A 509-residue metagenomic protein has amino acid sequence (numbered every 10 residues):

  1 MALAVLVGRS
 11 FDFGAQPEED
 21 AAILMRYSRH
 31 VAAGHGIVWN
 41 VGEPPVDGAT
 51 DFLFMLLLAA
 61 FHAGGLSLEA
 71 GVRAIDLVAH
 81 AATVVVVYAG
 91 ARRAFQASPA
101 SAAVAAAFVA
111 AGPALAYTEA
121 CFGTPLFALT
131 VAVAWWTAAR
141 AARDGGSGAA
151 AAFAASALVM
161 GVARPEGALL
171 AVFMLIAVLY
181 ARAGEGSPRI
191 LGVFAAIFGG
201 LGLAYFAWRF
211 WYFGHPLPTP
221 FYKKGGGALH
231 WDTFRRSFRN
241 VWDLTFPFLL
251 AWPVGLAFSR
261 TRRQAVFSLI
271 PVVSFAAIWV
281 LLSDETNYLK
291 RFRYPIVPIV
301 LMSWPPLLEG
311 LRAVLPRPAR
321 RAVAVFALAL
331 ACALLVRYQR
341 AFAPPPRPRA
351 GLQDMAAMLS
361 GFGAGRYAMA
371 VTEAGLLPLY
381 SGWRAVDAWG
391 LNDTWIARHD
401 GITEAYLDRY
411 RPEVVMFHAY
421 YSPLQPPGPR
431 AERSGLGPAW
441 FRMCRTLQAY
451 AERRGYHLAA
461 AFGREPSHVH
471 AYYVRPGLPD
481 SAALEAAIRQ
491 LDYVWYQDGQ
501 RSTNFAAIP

Functional and structural regions predicted by a protein language model:
M1-P509: Membrane-proximal envelope and lipid/glycan-remodeling enzymes
